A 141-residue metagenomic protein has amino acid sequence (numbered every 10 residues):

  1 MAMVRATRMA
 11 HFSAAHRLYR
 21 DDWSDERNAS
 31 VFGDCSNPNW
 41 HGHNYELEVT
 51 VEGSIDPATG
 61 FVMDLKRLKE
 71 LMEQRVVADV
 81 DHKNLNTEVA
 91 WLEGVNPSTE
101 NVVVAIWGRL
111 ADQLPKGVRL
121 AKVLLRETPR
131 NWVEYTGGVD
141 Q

Functional and structural regions predicted by a protein language model:
M1-Q141: Charge-rich, low-complexity N-terminal segments
